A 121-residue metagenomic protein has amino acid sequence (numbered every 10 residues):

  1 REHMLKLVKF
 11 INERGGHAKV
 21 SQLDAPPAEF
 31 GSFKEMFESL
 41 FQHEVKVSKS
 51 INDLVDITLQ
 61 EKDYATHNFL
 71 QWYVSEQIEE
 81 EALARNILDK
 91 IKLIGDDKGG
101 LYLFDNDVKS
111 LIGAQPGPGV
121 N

Functional and structural regions predicted by a protein language model:
R1-N121: Iron-associated oxidoreductase/ferritin-like identity signal
